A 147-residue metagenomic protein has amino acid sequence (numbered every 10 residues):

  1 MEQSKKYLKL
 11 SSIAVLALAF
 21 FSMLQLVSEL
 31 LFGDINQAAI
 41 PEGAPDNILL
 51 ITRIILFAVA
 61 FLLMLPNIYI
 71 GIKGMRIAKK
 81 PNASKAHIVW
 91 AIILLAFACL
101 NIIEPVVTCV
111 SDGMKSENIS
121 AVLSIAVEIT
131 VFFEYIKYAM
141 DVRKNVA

Functional and structural regions predicted by a protein language model:
M1-L31, A44-N47, D141-A147: Cytosolic juxtamembrane helix and N-cap/initiation of the first transmembrane helix
E2-Y7, I68-A86, I129-A147: Cytosolic juxtamembrane helix at the C-terminal end of the final transmembrane segment
K9-V15, F97-D141: Alpha-helical membrane-associated segments of multi-pass integral membrane proteins
I13-A17, A83-L100: Transmembrane alpha-helical segments of multi-pass membrane proteins
F21, Q25, L63, N101-E104 (+1 more regions): Alpha-helical transmembrane segments of multipass membrane proteins
Q25-I40, I72-M75: Membrane-helix exit/juxtamembrane interface segments
D34-T52: Perimembrane loop-to-helix junctions flanking transmembrane segments
L49-N67: A loop-to-helix transmembrane entry motif
